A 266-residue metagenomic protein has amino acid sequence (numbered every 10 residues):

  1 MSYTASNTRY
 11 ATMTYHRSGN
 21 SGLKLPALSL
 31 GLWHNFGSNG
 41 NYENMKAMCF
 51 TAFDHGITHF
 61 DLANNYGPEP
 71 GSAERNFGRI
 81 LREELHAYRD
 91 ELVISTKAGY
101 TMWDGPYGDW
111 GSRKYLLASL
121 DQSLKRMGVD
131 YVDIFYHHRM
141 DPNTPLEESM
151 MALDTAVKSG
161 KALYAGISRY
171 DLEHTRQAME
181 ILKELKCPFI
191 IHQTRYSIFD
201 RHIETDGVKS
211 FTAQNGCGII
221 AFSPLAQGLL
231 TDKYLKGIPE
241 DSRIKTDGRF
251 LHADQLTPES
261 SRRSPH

Functional and structural regions predicted by a protein language model:
M1-L92, K158: N-terminal binding-site loop/beta-alpha segment at the start of enzyme catalytic domains that lines or forms
S2-T12, M140-H266: Beta/alpha (TIM)-barrel catalytic core signal, keyed to glycine-rich beta->alpha loops juxtaposed to Asp/Glu that bind
S18, L30, M45, A52 (+10 more regions): Conserved, mostly hydrophobic/aromatic
G19-G37, S95-G108, Y131, Y136: N-terminal small/glycine-rich loop or linker at the start of catalytic domains across soluble metabolic enzymes
L23-L28, G56-T58, H86-L92, V129-D133 (+4 more regions): Short, well-ordered coil/turn segments that N-cap beta-strands
N39-F53, W110-M127, L146, T175-M179: Short, acidic/polar
G40-N44, S72, N76, Y107-Y115 (+2 more regions): Alpha-helix N-cap and loop-to-helix initiation/capping positions
R89-M102, Q193-Y196: A short, structured active-site edge motif that brings together acidic residues
